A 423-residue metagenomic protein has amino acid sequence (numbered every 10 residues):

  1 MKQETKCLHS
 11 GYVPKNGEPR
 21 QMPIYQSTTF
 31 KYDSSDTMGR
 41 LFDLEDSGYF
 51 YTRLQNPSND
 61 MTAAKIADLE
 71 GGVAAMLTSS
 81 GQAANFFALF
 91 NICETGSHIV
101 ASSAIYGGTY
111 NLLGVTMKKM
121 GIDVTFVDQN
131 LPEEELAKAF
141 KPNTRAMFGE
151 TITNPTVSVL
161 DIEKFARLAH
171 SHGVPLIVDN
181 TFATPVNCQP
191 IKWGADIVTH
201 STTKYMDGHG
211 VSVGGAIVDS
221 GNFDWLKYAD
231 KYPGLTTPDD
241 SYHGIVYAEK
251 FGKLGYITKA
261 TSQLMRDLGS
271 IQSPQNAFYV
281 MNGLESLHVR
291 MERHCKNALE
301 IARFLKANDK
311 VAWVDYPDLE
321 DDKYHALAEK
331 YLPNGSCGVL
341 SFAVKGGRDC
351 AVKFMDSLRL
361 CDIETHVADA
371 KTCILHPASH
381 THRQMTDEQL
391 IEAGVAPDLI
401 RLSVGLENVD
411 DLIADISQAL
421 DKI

Functional and structural regions predicted by a protein language model:
M1-N56, A64: N-terminal "arm"/small-domain region of PLP-dependent enzymes with the aminotransferase-like
C7-V13, A75-A307: Conserved PLP-enzyme active-site core in the AAT-like
S34-F86, G108-T116: Conserved N-terminal alpha-helix of the aminotransferase class I/II PLP-enzyme fold
G71, N143, K310-W313, L360 (+1 more regions): Glycine-centered tight turns that cap/initiate beta-strands
G114, D123-V124, P142-R145, R290 (+2 more regions): PLP-dependent enzyme catalytic core of the Aspartate aminotransferase-like
M147, G215-I217, V314, L340 (+1 more regions): Well-ordered beta-strand positions enriched in small/hydrophobic/aromatic, beta-favoring residues
V218, S341-A343, S403-G405: Short hydrophobic/aromatic beta-strand micro-patches that form the beta-sheet surface supporting nucleotide- or nucleic
L268-I271, Q275-A277, N282-S286, M291-H366 (+3 more regions): Conserved small-domain helix->loop->beta segment predominantly found in fold-type I
